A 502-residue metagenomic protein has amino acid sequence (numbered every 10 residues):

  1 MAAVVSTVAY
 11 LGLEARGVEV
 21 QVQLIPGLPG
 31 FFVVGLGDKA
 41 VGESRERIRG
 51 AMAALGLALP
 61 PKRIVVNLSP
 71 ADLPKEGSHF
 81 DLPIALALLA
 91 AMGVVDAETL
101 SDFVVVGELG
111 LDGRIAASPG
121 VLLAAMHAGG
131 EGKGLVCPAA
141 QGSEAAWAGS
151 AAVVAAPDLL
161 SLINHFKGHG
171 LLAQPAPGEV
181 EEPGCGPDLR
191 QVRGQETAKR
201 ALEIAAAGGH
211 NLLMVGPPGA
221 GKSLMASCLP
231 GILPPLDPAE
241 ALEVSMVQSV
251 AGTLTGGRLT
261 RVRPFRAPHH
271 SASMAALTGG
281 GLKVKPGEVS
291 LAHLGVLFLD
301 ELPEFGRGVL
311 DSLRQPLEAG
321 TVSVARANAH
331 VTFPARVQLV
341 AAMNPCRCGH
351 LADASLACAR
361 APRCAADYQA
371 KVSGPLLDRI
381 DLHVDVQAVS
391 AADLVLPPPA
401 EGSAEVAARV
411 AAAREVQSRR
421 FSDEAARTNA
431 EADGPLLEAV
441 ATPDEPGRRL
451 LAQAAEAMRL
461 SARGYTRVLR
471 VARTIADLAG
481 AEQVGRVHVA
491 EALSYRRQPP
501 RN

Functional and structural regions predicted by a protein language model:
M1-L213, P217-S223, G306, A325 (+2 more regions): Peripheral, non-AAA+ core regions of ATP-driven protein-machinery
A3, V18, G42-A54, I84-A90 (+27 more regions): Solvent-exposed alpha-helical segments within well-ordered globular domains of core cellular machineries
V34-R45, P60, N67-G77, V284 (+1 more regions): Basic, amphipathic alpha-helical bundle interface domains used for macromolecular binding and assembly
M92-V94, G168, G252, G320 (+1 more regions): Short glycine-centered helix-capping/turn motifs at secondary-structure transition points
K167-I204, G208, A239-V289: P-loop NTPase nucleotide-binding/switch module
M214-L254, A319: Walker A/P-loop
L294, D300-E301, S312: Walker B catalytic acidic pair
